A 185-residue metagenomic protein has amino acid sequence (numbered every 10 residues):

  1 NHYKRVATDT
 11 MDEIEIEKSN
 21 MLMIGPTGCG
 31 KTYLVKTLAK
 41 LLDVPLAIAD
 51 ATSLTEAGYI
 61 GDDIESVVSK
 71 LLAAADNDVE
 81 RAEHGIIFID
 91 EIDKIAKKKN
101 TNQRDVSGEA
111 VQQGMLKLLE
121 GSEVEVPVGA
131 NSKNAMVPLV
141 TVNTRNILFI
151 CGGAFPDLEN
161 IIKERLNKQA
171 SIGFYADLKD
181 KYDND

Functional and structural regions predicted by a protein language model:
N1-A47, A51-I60, I64-D185: AAA+ P-loop NTPase nucleotide-binding core of proteostasis motors
